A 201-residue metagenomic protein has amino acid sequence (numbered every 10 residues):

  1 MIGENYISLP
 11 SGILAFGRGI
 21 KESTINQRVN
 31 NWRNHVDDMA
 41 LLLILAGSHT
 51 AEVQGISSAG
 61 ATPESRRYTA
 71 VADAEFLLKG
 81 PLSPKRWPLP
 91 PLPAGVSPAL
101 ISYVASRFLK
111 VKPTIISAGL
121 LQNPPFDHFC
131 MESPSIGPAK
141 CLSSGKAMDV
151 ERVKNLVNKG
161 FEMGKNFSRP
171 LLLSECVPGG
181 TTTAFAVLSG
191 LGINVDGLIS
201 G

Functional and structural regions predicted by a protein language model:
M1-S174, P178-G201: N-terminal loops that bind phosphate or other acidic moieties and the adjacent beta-alpha structural core
